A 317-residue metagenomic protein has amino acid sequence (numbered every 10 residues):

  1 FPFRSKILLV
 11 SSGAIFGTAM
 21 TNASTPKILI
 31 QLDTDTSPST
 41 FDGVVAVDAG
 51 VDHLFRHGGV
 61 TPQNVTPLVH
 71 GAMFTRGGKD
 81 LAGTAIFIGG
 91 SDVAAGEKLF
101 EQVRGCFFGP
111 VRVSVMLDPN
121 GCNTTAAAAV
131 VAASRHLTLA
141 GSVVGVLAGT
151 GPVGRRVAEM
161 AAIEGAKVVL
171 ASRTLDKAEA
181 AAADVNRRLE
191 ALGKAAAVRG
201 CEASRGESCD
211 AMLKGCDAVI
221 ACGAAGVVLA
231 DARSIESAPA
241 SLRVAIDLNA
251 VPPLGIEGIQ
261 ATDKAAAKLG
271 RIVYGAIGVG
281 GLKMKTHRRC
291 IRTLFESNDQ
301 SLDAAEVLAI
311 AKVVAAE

Functional and structural regions predicted by a protein language model:
F1-F3, F16: Aromatic (phenylalanine/tyrosine) cluster motif
L8-P110, V307-E317: N-terminal ligand-binding/catalytic initiation module
F108-M116, K268-G270: Glycine/charged-rich beta-loop-alpha catalytic/anionic-binding loops adjacent to active sites
M116-S134: A glycine-rich, Thr/Ser-enriched phosphate-binding loop motif common to dinucleotide/cofactor-binding enzymes
A126, G151-V157, A178, V227-A230 (+1 more regions): Short glycine/serine/threonine-rich phosphate/pyrophosphate-binding segments that cradle anionic phosphate groups
H136-K214: Glycine-rich phosphate/diphosphate-binding loop of Rossmann-like nucleotide-binding domains
A196-Y274: Rossmann-like adenosine-cofactor binding region
V251-E317: Adenosine-phosphate binding glycine-rich loop
